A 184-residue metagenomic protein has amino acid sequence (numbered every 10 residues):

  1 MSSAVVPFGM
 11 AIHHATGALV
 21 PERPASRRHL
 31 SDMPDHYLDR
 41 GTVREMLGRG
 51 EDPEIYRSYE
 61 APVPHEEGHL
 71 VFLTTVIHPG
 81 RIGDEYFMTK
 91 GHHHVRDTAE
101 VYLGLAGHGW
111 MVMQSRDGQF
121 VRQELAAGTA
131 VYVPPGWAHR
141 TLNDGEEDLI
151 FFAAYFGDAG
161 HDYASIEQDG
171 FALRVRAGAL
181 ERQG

Functional and structural regions predicted by a protein language model:
M1-M33: Eukaryotic intrinsically disordered, low-complexity regions enriched in proline/serine/threonine/glycine
P21-L125, L142-I150, A154-G184: Active-site region of the double-stranded beta-helix
